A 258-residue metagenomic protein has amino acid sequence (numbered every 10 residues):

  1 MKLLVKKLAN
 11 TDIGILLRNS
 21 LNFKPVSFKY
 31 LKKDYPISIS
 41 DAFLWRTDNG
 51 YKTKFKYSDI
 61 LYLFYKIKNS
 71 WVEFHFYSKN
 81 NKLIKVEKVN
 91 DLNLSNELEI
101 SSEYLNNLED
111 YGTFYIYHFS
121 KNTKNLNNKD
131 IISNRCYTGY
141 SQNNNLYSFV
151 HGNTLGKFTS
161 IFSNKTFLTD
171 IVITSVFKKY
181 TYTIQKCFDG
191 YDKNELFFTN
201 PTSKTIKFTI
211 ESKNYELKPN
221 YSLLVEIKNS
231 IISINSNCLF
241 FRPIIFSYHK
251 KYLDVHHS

Functional and structural regions predicted by a protein language model:
M1-S258: Gly/Pro-rich, tryptophan- and cysteine-flecked surface segments typical of secreted/extracellular proteins
